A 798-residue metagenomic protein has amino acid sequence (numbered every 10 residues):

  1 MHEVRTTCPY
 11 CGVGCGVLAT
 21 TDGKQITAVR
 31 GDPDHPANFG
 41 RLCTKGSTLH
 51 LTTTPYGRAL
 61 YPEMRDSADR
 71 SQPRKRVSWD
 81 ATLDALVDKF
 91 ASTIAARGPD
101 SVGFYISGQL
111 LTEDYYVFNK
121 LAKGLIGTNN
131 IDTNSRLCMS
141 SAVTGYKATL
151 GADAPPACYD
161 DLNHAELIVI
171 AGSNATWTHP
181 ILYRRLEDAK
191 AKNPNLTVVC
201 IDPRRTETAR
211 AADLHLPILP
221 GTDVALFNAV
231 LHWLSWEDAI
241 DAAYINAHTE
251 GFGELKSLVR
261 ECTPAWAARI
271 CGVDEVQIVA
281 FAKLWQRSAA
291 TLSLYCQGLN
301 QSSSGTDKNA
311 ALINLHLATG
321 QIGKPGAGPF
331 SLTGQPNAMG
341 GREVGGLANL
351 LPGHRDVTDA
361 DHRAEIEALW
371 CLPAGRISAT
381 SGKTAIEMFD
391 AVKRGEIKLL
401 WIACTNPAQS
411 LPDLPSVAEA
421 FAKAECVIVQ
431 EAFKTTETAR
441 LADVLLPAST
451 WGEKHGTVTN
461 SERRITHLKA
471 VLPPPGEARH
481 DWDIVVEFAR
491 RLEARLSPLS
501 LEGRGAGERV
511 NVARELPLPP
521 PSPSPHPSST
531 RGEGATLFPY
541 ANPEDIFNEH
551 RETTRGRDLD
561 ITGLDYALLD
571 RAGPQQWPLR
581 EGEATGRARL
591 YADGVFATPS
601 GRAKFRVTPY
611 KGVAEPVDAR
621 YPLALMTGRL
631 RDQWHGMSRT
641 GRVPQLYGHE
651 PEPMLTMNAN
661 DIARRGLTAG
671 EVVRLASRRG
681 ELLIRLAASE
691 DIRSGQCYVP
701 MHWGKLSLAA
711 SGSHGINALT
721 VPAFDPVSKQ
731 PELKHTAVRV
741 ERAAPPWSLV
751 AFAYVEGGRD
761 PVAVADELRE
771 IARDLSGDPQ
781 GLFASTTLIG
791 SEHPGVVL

Functional and structural regions predicted by a protein language model:
M1-A239, A247, G251, L255 (+8 more regions): N-terminal export/assembly segments and adjacent metallocofactor-ligating motifs of anaerobic energy-metabolism
D69, P73, E237-E275, P352-E367 (+8 more regions): N-terminal leader/propeptide and maturation segments of large enzyme subunits in energy/redox metabolism and hydrolases
G103-L111, R269-V273, C296-S303, Q335 (+1 more regions): Conserved short loop/turn motifs at secondary-structure junctions
Y116-E187, N193-I201, V224-N228, H316-R440 (+5 more regions): Extended redox/cofactor-interaction regions of prokaryotic respiratory oxidoreductases
Y159, G452-P474, V485, A489 (+1 more regions): Glycine/threonine-rich phosphate-binding loop and adjacent beta-strand/alpha-helix elements that clamp
R210-I218, P447-S449, E453, R463-P475 (+1 more regions): Short beta-alpha connecting loops at secondary-structure transitions that line or flank enzyme active sites
P475-E477, D481-L496, P517, A535-Q575 (+3 more regions): Long, contiguous, secondary-structure-rich segments that constitute the structural scaffold of globular domains
E502-E508, T530-E533: Glycine-biased, low-complexity coil/linker segments
